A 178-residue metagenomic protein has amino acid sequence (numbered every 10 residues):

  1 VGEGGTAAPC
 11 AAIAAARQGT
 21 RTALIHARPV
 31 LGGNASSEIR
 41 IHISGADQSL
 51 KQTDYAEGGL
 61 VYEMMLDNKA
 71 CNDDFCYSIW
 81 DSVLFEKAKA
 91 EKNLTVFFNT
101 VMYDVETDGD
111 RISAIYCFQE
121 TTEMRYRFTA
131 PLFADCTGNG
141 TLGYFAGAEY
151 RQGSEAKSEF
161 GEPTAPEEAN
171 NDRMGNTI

Functional and structural regions predicted by a protein language model:
V1-A23: N-terminal Rossmann-like FAD-binding beta1-loop-alpha1 element of flavoenzymes
G2, H26-A27, F98, T129-A130 (+1 more regions): A secondary-structure boundary/capping signal
A8, W80, L84, G138-L142: Stable alpha-helical elements in mature extracytoplasmic
A12, G33-R40, R127-F128, G140-E149 (+1 more regions): Short, solvent-exposed loop/turn and secondary-structure capping segments
A14, T20-R21, H26-R111, R151 (+2 more regions): Conserved N-terminal/central alpha/beta ligand/cofactor-binding core
A114-Q119: Short beta-strand segments that buttress and anchor functional surface loops
T122-L132: Core beta-strand elements of the Rossmann-like FAD/NAD(P) dinucleotide-binding domain in flavoenzyme oxidoreductases
D135-I178: Glycine-rich loop(s) and the adjacent beta-strand/alpha-helix scaffold that form part
